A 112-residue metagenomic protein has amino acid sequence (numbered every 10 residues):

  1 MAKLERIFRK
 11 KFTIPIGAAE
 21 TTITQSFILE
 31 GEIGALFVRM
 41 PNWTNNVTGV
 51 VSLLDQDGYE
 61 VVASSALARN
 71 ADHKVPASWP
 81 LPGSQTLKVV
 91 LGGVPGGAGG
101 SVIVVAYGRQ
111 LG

Functional and structural regions predicted by a protein language model:
M1-T22, I28, G92-G112: C-terminal interaction-tip segments
E5-K11, D57-S65: Surface-exposed loop/edge segments in extracytoplasmic proteins
F12-T13, V38, S64-A66, L91-G92: Short beta-strand segments that buttress and anchor functional surface loops
T21-T24, N46-T48, D72-P76, G99-S101: Short, surface-exposed coil-to-beta transition loops
T22-S26, F37-M40: Short secondary-structure capping micro-motifs at structural edges
E30-V38, W79-S101: Noncatalytic modules at the cell exterior or secretory-pathway interfaces, chiefly beta-strand-rich lectin/adhesion
W43-E60: Short, surface-exposed beta-strand/strand-loop-strand elements in extracellular ectodomains
V62-G83: Mid-chain, well-packed structural core segment of small domains
